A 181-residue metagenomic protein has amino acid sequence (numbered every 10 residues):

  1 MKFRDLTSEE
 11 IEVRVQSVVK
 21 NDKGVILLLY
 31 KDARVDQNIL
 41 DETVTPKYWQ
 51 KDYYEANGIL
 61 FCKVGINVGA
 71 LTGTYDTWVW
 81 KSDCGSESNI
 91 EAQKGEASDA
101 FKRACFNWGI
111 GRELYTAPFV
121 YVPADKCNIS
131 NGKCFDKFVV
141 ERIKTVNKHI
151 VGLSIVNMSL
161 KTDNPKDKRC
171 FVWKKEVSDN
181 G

Functional and structural regions predicted by a protein language model:
M1, D179-G181: Intrinsic-disorder/low-complexity linker and hinge segments
M1-I26: N-terminal, Lys/Arg- and Ser/Thr-rich interaction peptides
T7-E9, D32, D136: Alpha-helix initiation/capping motif
S17-L29, C84-E91: Short histidine-centered catalytic/ligand-binding loop motif
L29-V35: N-terminal helical submodule of small eukaryotic multi-pass membrane proteins
V35-D179: Positively charged, aromatic-enriched nucleic acid-contacting surfaces
